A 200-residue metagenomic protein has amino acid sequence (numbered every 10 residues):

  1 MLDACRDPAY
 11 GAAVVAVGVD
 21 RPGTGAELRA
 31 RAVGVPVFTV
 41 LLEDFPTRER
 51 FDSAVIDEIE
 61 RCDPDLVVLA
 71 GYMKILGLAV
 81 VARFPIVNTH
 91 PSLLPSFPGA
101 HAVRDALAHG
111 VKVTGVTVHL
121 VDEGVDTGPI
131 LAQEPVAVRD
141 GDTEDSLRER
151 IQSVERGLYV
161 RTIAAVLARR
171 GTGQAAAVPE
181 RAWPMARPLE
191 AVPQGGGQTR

Functional and structural regions predicted by a protein language model:
M1-G25: N-terminal Rossmann-like dinucleotide-binding module
D3-P8, R29, V33, E58 (+2 more regions): Alpha-helical structural signal in soluble globular domains
A4, L66, A70-W183, P188 (+1 more regions): Donor/substrate-binding cores of folate-linked one-carbon enzymes
A13-V15, P36-L41, I86-H90: Short hydrophobic/aromatic-enriched beta-strand-loop microsegments
V19-D20, R48, D52, C62-L78: N-terminal glycine-rich "phosphate-gripper" loop used for MgATP/nucleotide binding and carboxylate activation
G25-P46: Conserved nucleotide-sugar phosphate-binding/catalytic loop shared by glycosyltransferases and other
A30-R31, I59, A106, V111: A generic structural signal for well-ordered alpha-helical segments
